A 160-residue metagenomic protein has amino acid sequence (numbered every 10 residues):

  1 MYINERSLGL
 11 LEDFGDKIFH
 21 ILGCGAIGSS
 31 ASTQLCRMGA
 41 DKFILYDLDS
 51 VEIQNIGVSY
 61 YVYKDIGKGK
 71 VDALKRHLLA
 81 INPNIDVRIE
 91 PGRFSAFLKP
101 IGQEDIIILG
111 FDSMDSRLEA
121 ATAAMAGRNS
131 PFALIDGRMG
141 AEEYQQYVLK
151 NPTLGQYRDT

Functional and structural regions predicted by a protein language model:
M1-H20, I53: N-terminal charged helix/coil linker that caps or initiates catalytic domains
G15-A40, I44-E52: Glycine-rich adenosine-cofactor-binding loop
S32-Q34, G57-V58, E119-T122: Short amphipathic alpha-helical segments
A40-D41, I85, R128-F132: A short helix->loop->beta-strand "cap" motif at the edges of active sites that frequently abuts
K42-N82: Glycine-rich phosphate-binding loop and adjoining beta1-alpha1-beta2 segment of Rossmann-like nucleotide-binding folds
A73-I89, I101-S116: Rossmann-like NAD(P)-binding element
E90-L98: Conserved SAM/SAH-binding loop
D105-T160: E1/E1-like adenylate-forming module used to activate ubiquitin-like modifiers and sulfur-carrier proteins
